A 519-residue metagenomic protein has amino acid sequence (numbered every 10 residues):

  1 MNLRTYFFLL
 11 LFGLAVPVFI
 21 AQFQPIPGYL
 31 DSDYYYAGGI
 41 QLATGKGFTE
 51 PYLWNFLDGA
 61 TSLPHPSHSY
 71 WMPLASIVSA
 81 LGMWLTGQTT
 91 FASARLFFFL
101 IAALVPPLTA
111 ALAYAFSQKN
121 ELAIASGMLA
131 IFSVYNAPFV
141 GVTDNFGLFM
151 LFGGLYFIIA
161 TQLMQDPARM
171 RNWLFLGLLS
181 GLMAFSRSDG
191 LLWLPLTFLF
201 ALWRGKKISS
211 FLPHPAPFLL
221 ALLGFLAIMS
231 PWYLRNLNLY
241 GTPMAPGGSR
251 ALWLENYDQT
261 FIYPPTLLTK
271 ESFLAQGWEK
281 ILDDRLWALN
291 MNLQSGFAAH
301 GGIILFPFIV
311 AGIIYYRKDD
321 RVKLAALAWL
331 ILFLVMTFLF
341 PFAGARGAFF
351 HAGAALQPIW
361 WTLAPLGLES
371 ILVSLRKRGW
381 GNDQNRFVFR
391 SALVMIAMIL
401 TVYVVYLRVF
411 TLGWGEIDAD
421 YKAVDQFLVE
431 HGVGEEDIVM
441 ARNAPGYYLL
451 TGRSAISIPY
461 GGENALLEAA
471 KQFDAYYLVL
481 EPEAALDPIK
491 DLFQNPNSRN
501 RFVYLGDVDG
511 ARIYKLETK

Functional and structural regions predicted by a protein language model:
M1-F19, Y114, L212-G224, D319 (+1 more regions): Start-transfer (signal-anchor) and selected internal transmembrane alpha helices of multi-pass inner/ER membrane
F7, L178, P195-L199, F218-L226 (+1 more regions): Signature aromatic-anchored transmembrane alpha helix within multi-pass, membrane-resident enzymes that catalyze glycan
F8-A15, I124, A130, L178-S180 (+3 more regions): Transmembrane alpha-helix segments characteristic of polytopic inner-membrane glycan-assembly/cell-envelope
S93-S117, L155-I159: Transmembrane-helix motifs of polytopic, lipid-linked glycan transferases
F99, V140, F146-G147, A160 (+6 more regions): Hydrophobic/aromatic-rich transmembrane helices and adjacent perimembrane loops
Y114-N120, Y156-F175, G205-S209: Membrane-interface transmembrane helices that cradle and orient dolichyl/undecaprenyl
L199-L202, D284-F333, A364, S370: Hydrophobic, aromatic-rich transmembrane alpha-helices and their immediate juxtamembrane boundary segments
N385-G446, S454, P459, E463 (+2 more regions): Membrane-embedded, lumen/periplasm-facing catalytic core of multi-pass transferases that use lipid-linked donors
